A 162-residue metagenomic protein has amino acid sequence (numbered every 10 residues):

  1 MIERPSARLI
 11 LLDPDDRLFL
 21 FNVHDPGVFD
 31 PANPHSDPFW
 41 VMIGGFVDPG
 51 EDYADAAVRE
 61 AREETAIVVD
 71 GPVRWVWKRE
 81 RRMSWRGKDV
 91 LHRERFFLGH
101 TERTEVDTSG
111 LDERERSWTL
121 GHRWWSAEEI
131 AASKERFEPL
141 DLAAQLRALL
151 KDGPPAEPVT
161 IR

Functional and structural regions predicted by a protein language model:
M1-I2, P34-F39, K88-R93, R114-T119: A generic structural micro-feature
M1-M42: N-terminal strand-loop-strand
L11, N22, L98-H100, R123-S126: Short, well-ordered beta-strand micro-motif
F21, G50, S133: Residues that scaffold the ATP/ADP-binding catalytic core of kinase and kinase-like folds
D37-W40, R103-R162: Nudix hydrolase/Nudix homology domain
M42-V76: The catalytic Nudix box helix
V47, V69, T101, A127-I130: Hydrophobic pocket-lining residues within nucleotide cofactor-binding pockets
A66-D107: Active-site segment of metal-dependent pyrophosphate-handling enzymes, primarily the Nudix hydrolase catalytic core
